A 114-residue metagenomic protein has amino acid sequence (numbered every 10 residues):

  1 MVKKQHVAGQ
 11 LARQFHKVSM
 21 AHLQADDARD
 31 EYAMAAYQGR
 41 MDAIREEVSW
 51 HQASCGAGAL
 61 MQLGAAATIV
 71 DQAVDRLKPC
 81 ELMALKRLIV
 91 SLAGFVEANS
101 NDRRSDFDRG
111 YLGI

Functional and structural regions predicted by a protein language model:
M1-I114: Sequence/structural signature of long amphipathic alpha-helices that form protein-protein interaction faces
